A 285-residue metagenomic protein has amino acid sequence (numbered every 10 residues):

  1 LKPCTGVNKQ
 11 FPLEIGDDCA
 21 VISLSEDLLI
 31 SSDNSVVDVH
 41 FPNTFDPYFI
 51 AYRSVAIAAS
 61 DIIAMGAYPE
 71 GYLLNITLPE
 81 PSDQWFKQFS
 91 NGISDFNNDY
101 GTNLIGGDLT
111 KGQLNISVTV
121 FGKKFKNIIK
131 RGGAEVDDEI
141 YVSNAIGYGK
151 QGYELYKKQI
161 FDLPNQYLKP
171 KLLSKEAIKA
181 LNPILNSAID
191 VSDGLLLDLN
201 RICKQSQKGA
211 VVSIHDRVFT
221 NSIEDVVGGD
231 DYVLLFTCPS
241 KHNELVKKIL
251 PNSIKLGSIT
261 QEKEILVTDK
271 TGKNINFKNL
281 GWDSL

Functional and structural regions predicted by a protein language model:
L1-L285: Helix-biased detector of long, well-ordered alpha-helical tracts
